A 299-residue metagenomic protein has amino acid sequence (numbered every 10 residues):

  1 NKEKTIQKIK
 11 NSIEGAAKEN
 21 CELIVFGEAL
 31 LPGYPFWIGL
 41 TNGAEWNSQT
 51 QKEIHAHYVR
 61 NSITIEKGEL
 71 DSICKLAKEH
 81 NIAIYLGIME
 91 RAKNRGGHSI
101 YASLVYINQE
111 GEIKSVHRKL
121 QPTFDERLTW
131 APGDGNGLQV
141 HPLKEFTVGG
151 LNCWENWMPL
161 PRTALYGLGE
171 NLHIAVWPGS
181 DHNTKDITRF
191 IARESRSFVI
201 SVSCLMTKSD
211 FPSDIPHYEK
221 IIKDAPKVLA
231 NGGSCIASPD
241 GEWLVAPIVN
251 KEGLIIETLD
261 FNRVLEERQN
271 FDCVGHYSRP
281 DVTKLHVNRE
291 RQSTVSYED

Functional and structural regions predicted by a protein language model:
K2, E14-Q109, G179-D181, K185-S195: Cys-nucleophile CN-hydrolase/nitrilase-fold catalytic domain and related Cys-dependent amidase chemistry that acts on
E3-A17, P159-Y166: Amphipathic, non-transmembrane alpha-helical secondary structure
E22, N171-L172, F198: Short acidic/polar active-site loop segments enriched in Thr and Asp
T64-K75, I82, E90-N171, W177-F190 (+1 more regions): Active-site catalytic loop in hydrolytic enzyme cores
L86, A102-Y106, Q139, S201 (+2 more regions): Short beta-strand scaffold segments in enzyme catalytic cores
R193-I200, M206-T207: Acidic, glycine-rich loop-and-strand cores that form catalytic or ligand-binding grooves in diverse globular domains
C204-D299: C-terminal beta-strand edge segments of enzyme domains
